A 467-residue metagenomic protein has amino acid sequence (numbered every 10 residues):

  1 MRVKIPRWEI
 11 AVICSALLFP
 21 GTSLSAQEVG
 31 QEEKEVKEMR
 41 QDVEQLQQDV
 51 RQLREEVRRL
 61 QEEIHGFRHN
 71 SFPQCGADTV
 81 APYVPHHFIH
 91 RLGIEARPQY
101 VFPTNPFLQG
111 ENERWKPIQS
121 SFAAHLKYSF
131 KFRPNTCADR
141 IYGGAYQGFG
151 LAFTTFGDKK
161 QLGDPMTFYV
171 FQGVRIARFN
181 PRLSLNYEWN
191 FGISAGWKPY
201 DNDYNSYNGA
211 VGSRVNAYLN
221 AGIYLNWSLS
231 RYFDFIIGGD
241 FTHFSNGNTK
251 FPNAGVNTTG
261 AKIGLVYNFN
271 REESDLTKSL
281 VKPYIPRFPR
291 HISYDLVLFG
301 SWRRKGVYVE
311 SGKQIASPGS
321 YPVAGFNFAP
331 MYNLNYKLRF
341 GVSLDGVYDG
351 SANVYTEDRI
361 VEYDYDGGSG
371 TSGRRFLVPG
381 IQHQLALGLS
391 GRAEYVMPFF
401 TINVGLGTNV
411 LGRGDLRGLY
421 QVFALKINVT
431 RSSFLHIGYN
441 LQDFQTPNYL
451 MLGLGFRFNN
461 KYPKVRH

Functional and structural regions predicted by a protein language model:
H86-L92, I141-Q147, P181-Y187, R231-F235 (+7 more regions): Outer-envelope beta-barrel architecture signal
F88, I118-A124, L162-F168, L183 (+8 more regions): Residues that define the transmembrane beta-barrel architecture of outer-membrane proteins
I94, A124-F130, V170-I176, W189-I193 (+9 more regions): Residues on the lipid-exposed face of transmembrane beta-strands in outer-membrane beta-barrel proteins
A96-F102, F130, L151-G157, F191-P199 (+8 more regions): Transmembrane beta-strands of outer-membrane beta-barrel pores
V101-A123, Q161-L162, R304-N327: Surface-exposed strand-loop-strand hairpins of Gram-negative outer-membrane beta-barrel proteins
F102, N135-C137, W227, R231-F235 (+5 more regions): Repeated loop/turn-to-beta-strand initiation elements of outer-membrane beta-barrel proteins
Y142-A195, A329, L334-V410, I427-V429 (+2 more regions): Gram-negative (and chloroplast) outer-membrane scaffold detector with strong preference for beta-barrel transmembrane
N257-K278, P447-H467: Outer-membrane beta-barrel "beta-signal"
